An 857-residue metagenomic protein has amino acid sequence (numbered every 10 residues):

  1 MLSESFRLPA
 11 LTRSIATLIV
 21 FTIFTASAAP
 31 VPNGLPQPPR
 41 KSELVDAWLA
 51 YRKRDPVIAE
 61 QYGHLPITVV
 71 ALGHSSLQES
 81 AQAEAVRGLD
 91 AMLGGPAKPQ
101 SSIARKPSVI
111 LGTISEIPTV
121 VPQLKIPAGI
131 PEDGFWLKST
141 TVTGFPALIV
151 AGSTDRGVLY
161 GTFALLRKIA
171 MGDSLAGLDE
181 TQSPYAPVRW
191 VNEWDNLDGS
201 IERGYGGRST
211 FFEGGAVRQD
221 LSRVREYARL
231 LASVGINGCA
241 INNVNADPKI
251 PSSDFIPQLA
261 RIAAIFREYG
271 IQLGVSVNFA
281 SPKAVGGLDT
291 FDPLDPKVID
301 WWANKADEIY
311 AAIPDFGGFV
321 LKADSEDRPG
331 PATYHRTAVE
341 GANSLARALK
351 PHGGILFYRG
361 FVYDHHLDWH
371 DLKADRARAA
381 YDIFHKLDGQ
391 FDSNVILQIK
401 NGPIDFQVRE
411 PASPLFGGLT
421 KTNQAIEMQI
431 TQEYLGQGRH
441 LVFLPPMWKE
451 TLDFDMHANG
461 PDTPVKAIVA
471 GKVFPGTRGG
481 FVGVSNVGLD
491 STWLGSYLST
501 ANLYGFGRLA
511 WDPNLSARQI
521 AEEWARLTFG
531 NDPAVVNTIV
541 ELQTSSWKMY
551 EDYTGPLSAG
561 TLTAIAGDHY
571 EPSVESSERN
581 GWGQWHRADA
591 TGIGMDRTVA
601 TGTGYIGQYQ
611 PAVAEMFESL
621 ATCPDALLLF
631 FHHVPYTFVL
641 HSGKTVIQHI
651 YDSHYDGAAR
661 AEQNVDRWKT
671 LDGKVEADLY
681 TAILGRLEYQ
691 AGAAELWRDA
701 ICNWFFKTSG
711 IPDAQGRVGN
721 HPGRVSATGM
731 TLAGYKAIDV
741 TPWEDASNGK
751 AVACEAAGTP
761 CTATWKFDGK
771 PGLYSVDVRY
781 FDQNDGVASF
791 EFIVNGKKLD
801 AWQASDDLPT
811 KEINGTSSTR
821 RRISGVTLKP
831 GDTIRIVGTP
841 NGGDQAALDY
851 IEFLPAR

Functional and structural regions predicted by a protein language model:
M1-A10: N-terminal secretory signal peptides that target proteins for export/translocation
R13-T25: Bacterial N-terminal signal peptides
A28-T140, A176: Acidic, contiguous N-terminal accessory segments
H74-E84, G88, I126-V320, K350 (+1 more regions): Feature activates predominantly on carbohydrate-active enzymes
A97, R105, P118, G214-R218 (+4 more regions): Catalytic-core regions of glycoside hydrolase
I114, S153-D155, N196, I236 (+8 more regions): An acidic- and aromatic-residue-enriched active-site/binding cleft used to recognize and process polar
P461-G723, C761, D768: Catalytic domains of carbohydrate-active enzymes that cleave complex glycans
D713-R857: Extracytoplasmic
